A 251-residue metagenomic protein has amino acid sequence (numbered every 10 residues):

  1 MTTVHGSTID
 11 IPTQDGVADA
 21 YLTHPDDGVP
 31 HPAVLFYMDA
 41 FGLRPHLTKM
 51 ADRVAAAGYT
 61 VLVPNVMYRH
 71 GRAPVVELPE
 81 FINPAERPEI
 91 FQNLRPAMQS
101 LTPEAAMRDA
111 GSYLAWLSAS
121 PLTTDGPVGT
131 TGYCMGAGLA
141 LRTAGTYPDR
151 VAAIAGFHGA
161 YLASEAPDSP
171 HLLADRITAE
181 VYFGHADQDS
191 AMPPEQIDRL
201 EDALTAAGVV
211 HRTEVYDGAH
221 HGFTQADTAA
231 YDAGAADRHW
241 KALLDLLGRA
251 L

Functional and structural regions predicted by a protein language model:
M1-L251: N-terminal cap/leader regions of alpha/beta-hydrolase-fold enzymes, predominantly small-molecule hydrolases
